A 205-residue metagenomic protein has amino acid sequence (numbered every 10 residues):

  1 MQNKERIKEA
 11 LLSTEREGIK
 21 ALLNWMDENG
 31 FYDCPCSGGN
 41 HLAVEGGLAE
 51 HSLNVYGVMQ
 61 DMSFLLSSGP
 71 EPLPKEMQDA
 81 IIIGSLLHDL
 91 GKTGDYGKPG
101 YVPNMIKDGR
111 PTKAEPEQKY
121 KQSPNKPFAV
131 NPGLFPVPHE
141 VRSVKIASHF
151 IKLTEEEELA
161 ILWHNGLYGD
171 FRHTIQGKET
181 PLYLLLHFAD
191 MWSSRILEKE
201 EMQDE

Functional and structural regions predicted by a protein language model:
M1, Q203-E205: Short intrinsically disordered terminal tails
M1-C34, G38: Non-catalytic interface/linker regions that flank or bridge core catalytic/transmembrane domains
E9-S13, G46, S148: Generic amphipathic alpha-helical segments used as scaffolds and interaction surfaces in large, multi-domain proteins
E28-H51, P127-A129: Active-site flanking loop/helix segments enriched in acidic
V44, E50, M62, P74-M202: Divalent metal-dependent catalytic cores for phosphoryl transfer on phosphate-bearing substrates
V55: Conserved hydrophobic/aromatic pocket- or pore-lining residues that grip, position, or stack substrates in active sites
L65-P72: Inter-helical turn/loop segments and adjacent helix faces that build the functional surface of alpha-helical bundle
